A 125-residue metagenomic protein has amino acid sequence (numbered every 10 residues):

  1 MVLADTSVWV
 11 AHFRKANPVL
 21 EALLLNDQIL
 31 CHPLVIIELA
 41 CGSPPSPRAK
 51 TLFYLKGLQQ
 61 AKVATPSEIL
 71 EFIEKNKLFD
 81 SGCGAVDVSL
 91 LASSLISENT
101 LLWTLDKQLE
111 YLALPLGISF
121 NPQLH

Functional and structural regions predicted by a protein language model:
M1-C31, A40-L52, Q59: Short, well-structured N-terminal submotif of metal-dependent ribonuclease cores
T6, Y54, N76-F79: Preference for short coil/turn "hinge" residues that link or interrupt alpha-helices
W9, I36-L39, L109-E110: A generic structural signal for short hydrophobic patches within well-formed alpha-helices
H12, P18, A61-Q123: Active-site neighborhoods of divalent-metal-dependent phosphate/nucleic-acid chemistry enzymes
R14, P33-I36, G57, Q108 (+1 more regions): Short, acidic/turn-prone active-site loops that include or flank metal/cofactor- and phosphate-binding residues
L23-L25, Y54, I96, L114: Short, structurally constrained coil/turn elements that cap an alpha-helix or connect an alpha-helix to the following
